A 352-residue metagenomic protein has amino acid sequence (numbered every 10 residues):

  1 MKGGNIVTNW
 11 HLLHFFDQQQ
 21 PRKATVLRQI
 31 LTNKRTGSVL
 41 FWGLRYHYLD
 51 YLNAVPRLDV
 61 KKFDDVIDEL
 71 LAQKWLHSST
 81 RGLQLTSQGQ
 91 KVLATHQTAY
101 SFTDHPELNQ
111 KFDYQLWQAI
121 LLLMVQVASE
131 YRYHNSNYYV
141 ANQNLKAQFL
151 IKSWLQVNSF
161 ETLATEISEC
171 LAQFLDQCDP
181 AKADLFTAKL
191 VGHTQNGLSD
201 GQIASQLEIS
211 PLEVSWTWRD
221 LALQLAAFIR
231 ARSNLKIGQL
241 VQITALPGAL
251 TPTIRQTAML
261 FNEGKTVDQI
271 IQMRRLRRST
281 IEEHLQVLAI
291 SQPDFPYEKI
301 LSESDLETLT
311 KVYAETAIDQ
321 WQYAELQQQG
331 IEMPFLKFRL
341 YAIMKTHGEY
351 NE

Functional and structural regions predicted by a protein language model:
K2-L58, K146-N158: Short, amphipathic alpha-helical interface elements at domain boundaries that mediate macromolecular binding
W10-Q18, A183-G197, L250-G264, L306-A317: Short, amphipathic alpha-helical "recognition" segments used to contact nucleic acids or chromatin
L27, Q202-S205, I270-Q272, Q322-Q328: Short alpha-helical "recognition helix" segments of helix-turn-helix
K62-H77, D220-A222, L288, K345: Basic amphipathic alpha-helical segments that dock to polyanions
D68-R81, A227-F228, D294, T346-E352: A short, conserved structural fragment
H77-Q118: Accessory beta->alpha helical hairpin/"wing" motif in late/C-terminal subdomains of nucleic-acid enzymes
S101-D176: Exposed, interaction-prone assembly regions rather than primary DNA-binding/catalytic cores
L225-Q242, Q292-E307, E349-E352: Short Lys/Arg-enriched helix C-cap and helix-to-coil transition segments that create basic nucleic-acid-contact patches
